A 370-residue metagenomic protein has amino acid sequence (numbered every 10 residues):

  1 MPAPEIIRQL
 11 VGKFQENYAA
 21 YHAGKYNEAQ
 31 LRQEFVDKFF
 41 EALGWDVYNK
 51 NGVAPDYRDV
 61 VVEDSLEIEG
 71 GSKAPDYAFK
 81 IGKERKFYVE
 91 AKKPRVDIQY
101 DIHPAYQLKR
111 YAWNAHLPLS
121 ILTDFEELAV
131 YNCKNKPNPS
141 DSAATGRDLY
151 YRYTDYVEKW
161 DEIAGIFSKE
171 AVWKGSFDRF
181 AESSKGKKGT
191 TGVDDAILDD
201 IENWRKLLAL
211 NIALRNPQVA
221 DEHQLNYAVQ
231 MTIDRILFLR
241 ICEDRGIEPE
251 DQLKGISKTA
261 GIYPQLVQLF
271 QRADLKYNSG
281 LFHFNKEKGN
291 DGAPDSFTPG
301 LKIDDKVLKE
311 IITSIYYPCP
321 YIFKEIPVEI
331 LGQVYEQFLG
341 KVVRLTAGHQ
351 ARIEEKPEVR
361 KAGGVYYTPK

Functional and structural regions predicted by a protein language model:
M1-L119, E127-I163, V172, S176-F180: A short, conserved, highly charged catalytic patch centered on acidic carboxylates
M1-Y21, K93, A164-K370: Preference for the N-terminal adenyl/adenosyl cofactor-binding alpha/beta module
Q30-E34, D124, Y227, T232: Conserved Class I SAM-dependent methyltransferase catalytic core
I81, D124, V334: Conserved proline-anchored active-site loop of SAM-dependent methyltransferases that bridges a beta-strand
T123, Y131, T368-P369: Generic beta-strand/beta-sheet core signal
